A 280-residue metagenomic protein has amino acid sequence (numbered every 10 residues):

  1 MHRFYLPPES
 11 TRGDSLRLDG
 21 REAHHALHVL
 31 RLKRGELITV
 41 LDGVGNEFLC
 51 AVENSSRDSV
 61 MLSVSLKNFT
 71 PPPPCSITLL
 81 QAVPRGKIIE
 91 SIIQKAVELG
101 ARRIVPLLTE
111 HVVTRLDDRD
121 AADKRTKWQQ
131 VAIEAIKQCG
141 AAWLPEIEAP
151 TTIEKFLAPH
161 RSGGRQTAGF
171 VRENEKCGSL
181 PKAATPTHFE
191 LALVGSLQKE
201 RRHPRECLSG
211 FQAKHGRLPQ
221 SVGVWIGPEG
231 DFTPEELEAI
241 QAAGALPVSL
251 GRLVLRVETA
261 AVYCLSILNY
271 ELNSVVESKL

Functional and structural regions predicted by a protein language model:
M1-T70, R172, K176, P181: N-terminal positively charged helical leader segments and presequences
H28-S59, L157-H160, T187-Q212: N-terminal-biased segments
L62, L144-E148, P247: Generic structural signal for residues in well-ordered beta-strands
F69-R161, F170, N174-K176, P186-L191: RNA substrate-binding interface of SAM-dependent RNA methyltransferases
A158-F189, R205-L218, V275-S278: Intrinsically disordered, low-complexity terminal tails and inter-domain linkers enriched for S/T/G/P/D/E
A192-L218, G223-D231, E236-L237, L246-V248: Active-site/ligand-binding-proximal alpha/beta "capping" segment
P234-L280: Structured adenosyl-cofactor binding patch, chiefly the S-adenosyl-L-methionine
